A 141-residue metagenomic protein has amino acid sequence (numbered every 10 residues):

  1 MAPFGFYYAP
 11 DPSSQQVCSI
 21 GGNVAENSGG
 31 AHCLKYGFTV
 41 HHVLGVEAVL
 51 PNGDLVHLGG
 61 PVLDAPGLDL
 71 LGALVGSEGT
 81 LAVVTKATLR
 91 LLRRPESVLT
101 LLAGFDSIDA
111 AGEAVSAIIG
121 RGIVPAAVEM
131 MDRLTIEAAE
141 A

Functional and structural regions predicted by a protein language model:
M1-M131: FAD-binding subdomain of flavoenzyme oxidoreductases
E129-A141: Glycine-/charge-enriched secondary-structure boundary and capping motifs
